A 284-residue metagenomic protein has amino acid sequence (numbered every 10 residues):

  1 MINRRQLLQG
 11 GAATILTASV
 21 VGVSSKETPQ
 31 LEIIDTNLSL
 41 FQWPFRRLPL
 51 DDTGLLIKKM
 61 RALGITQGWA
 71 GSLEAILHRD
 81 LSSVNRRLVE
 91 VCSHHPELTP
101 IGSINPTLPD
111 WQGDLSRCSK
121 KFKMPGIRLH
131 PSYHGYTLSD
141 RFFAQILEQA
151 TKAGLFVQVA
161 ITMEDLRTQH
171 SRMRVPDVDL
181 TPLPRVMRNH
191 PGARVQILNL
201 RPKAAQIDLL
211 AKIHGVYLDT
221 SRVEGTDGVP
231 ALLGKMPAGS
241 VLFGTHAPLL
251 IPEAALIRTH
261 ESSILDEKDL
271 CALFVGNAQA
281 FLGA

Functional and structural regions predicted by a protein language model:
I2-T36, F45, P49-Q67, A238-S240 (+1 more regions): Mid-to-C-terminal alpha-helical segments outside catalytic/metal-binding sites
I34-T36, W69-G71, I101-S103, R128 (+3 more regions): Active-site neighborhood of phospho(di)ester-bond hydrolases with catalytic His/Asp-centered motifs
N37, M60, L88, A150 (+2 more regions): Conserved, mostly hydrophobic/aromatic
N37-F41, A160: Histidine-centered divalent metal-coordination motifs
Q42-P44, I76, D165-H170: A short acidic, helix-capping loop that chelates divalent metal ions and anchors anionic groups
T66-Q67, A75, R79-V159, M163-D165: Active-site gating/metal-coordination segments in enzymes
E74, I104-P109, S132-Y133, L200-A204 (+1 more regions): Short beta->alpha connector loops
F122-G126, S139-L242: Catalytic pocket-lining loop regions of alpha/beta-barrel enzymes, especially the amidohydrolase/enolase/GH5 lineages
